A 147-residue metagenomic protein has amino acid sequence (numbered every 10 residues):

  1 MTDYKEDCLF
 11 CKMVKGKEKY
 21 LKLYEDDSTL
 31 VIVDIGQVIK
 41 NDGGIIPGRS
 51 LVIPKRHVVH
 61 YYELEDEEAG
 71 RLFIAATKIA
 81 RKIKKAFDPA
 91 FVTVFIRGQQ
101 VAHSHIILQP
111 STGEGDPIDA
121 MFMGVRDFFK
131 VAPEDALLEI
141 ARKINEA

Functional and structural regions predicted by a protein language model:
M1-A147: HIT superfamily nucleotide-processing domains
